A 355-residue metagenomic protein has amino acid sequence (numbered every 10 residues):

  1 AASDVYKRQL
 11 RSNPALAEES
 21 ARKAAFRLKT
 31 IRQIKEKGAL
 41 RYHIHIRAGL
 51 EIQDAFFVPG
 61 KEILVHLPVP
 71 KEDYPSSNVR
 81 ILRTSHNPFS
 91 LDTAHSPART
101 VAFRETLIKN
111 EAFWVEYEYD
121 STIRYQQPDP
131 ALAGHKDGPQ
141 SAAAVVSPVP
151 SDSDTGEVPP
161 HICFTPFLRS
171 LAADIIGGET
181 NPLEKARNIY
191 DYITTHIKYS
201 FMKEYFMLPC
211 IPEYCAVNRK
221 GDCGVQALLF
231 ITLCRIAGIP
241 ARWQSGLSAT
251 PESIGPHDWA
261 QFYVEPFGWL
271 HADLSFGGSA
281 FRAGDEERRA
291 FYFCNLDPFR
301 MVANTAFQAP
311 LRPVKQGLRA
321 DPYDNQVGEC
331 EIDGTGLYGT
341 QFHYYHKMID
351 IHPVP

Functional and structural regions predicted by a protein language model:
A2-Y6: Short, small-residue-biased leader/transition segments that mark boundaries at the very start of proteins
R22-A48: Edge strands and adjacent loops of beta-rich recognition modules
I46-I52, V65-V69, E111-I123: Short, hydrophobic/aromatic-enriched beta-strand segments in well-ordered soluble domains
D73-E105: Solvent-exposed beta-strand/loop surfaces of large extracellular or lumenal domains
A94-V217: Acidic low-complexity segments
P182-I189, R219-C234: Active-site nucleophilic cysteine motif
V225-G317: Hydrophobic/aromatic-rich core segments of domains that either
C294-P355: Low-complexity, Gly/Ser/Thr/Pro-rich intrinsically disordered linker/tail segments
